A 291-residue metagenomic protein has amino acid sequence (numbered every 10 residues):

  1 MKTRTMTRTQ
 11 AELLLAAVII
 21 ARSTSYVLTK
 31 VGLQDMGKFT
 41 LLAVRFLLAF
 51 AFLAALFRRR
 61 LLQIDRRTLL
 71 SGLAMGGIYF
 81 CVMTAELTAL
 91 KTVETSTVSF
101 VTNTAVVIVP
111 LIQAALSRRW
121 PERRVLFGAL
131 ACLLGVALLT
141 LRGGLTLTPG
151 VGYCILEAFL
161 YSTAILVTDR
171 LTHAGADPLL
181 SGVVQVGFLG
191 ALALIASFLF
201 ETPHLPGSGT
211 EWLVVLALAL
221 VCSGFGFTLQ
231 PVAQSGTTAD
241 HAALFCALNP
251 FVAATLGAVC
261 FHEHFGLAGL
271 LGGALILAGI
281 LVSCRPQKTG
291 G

Functional and structural regions predicted by a protein language model:
M1-T40, G77, A85, G143-R170 (+2 more regions): Glycine-/small-residue-enriched transmembrane alpha-helix faces in small-molecule transporters and effluxers
K2-R4, R8, L13, F46 (+2 more regions): C-terminal-most transmembrane helix of multi-pass membrane proteins
T7-E12, D35-F39, A43, I64-L69 (+3 more regions): Juxtamembrane helix-entry segments on the extracytoplasmic side of multipass membrane proteins
A21, S25-Y26, F57-T102, L138 (+1 more regions): Specific transmembrane alpha-helical segments of multi-pass solute transporters/efflux pumps, especially DMT/EamA
V27-L28, F50-L53, V109-P110, A115 (+3 more regions): Transmembrane alpha-helical segments that form core, pore/gating elements of small-molecule transporters/exporters
L42-V44, V98-T104, T168-G190, S223-V259: Helix-helix packing/entry segments at the starts of transmembrane helices
F52-L61, A105-F127, F251-L271: C-terminal transmembrane-helix exit sites in multi-pass transporters
L53, L73, Y79, P121-L141 (+4 more regions): Hydrophobic transmembrane alpha-helices of multi-pass small-molecule transport proteins
